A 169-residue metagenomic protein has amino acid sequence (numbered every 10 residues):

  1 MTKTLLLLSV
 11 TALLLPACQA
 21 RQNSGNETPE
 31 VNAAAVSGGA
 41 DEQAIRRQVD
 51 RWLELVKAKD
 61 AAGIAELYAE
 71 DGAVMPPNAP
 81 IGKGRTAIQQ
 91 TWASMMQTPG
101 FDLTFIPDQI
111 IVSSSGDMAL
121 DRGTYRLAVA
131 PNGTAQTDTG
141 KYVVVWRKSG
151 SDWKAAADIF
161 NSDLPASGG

Functional and structural regions predicted by a protein language model:
M1-L6: Bacterial N-terminal signal peptides that target proteins for export
L7-P16: Bacterial N-terminal signal peptides
C18-E70, S167-G169: Short, low-complexity N-terminal intrinsically disordered segments enriched in polar/charged residues
R21-N26, T139-L164: Short beta-strand edge/turn micro-motifs at domain boundaries
G39-A44, Q48, A61-S114, Q136-T137: A solvent-exposed, acidic/Ser-Thr-rich amphipathic alpha-helical stretch
W92, I106-V112, Y125-L127, K141-R147 (+1 more regions): Hydrophobic/aromatic beta-strand elements that line small-molecule binding cavities or substrate pockets in beta-rich
V112-A119, W146-D152: A short, structured loop/turn motif at beta-sheet edges
D117-L127: A short hydrophobic beta-strand element
